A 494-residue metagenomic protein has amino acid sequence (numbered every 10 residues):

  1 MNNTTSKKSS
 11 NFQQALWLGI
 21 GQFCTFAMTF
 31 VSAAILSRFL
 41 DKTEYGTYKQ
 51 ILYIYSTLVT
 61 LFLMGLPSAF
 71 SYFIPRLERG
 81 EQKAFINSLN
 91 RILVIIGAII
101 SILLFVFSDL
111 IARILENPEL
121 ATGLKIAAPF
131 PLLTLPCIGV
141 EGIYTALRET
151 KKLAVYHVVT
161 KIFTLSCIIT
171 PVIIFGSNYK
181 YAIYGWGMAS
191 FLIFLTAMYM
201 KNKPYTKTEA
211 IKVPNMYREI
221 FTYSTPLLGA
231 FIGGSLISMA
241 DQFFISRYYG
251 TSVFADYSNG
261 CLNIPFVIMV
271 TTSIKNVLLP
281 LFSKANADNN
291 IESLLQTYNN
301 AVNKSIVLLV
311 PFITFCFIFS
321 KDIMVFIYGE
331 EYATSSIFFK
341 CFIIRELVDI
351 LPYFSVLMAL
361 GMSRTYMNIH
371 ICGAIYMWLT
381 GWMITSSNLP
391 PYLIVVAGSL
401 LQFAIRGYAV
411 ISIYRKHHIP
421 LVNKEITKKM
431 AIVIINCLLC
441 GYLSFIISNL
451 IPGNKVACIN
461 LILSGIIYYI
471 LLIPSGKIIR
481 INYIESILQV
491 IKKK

Functional and structural regions predicted by a protein language model:
M1-K7, N11, Y179-G185, L195-S238 (+4 more regions): Interhelical loop/hinge segments that connect adjacent transmembrane helices in multipass membrane
N2-N3, V422, K428, G441-K494: Membrane-proximal transmembrane or re-entrant/amphipathic helices at the cytosolic face
S9-S71, G97-F105, F130, K161 (+5 more regions): Signature of the first transmembrane helix
Q13-T29, T160, G185-A197, K201 (+5 more regions): Transmembrane helical elements of multi-pass membrane transporters/channels
A33-A34, L63-E78, A146, G260 (+2 more regions): Helix-loop junctions and terminal segments of transmembrane helices in multi-pass membrane transport/translocation
S37-E44, L147-K152, I162-L195, S363-R364 (+3 more regions): Membrane-interface helix-loop junctions in multi-pass transport and translocation proteins
R91-I232, M239, I344, S444-I446: Hydrophobic transmembrane helix module of multi-pass membrane transport proteins
L133-Y156, I343-I375, W382: Membrane-interface junctions at transmembrane-helix termini in multi-pass inner-membrane proteins
